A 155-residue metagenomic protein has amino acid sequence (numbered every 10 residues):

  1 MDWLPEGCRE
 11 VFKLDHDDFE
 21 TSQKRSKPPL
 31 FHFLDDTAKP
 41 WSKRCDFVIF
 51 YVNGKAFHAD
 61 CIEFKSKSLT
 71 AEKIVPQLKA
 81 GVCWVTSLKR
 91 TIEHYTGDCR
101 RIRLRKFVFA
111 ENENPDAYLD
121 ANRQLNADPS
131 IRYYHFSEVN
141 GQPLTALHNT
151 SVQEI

Functional and structural regions predicted by a protein language model:
M1-P40, Q153-I155: Acidic-basic catalytic patches of nuclease active cores, encompassing PD-(D/E)XK and other metal-cofactor nuclease
S42-C45: Short, surface-exposed coil-to-beta transition loops
F47-I49, H58-S66, G81: Conserved catalytic cores of phosphodiester-cleaving nucleases, focusing on short active-site segments
F50-H58, A110-E113: Short, flexible beta-strand-to-coil junctions
Y51-G54, S87-D98: Alpha-helix termini
A56-F57, L69-A71, P115-D116: Eukaryotic short linear interaction motifs
S66-T86: Mg2+/Mn2+-dependent nuclease catalytic core
H94-I155: Domain-level recognition of nuclease-like catalytic cores that cleave nucleotide substrates
